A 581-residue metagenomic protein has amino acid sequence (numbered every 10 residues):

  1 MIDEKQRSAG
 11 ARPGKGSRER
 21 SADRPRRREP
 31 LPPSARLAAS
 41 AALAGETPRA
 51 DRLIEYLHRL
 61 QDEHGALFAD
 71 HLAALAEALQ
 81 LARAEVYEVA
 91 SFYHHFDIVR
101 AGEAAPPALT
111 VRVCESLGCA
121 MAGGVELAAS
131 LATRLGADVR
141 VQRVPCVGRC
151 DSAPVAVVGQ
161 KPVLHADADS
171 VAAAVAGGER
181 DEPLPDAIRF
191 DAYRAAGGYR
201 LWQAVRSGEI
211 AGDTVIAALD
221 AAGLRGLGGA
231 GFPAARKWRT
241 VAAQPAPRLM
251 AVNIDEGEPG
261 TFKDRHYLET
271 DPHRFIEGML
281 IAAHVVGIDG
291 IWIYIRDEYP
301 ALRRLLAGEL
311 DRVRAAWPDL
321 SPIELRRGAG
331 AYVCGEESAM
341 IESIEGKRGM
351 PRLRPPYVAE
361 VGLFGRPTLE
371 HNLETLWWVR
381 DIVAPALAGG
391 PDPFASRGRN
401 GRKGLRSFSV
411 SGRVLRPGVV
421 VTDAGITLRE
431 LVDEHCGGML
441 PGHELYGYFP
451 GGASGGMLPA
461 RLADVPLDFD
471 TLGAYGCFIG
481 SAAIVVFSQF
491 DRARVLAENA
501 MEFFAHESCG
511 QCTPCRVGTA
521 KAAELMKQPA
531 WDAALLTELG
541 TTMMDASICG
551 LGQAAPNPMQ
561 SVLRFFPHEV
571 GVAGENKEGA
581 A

Functional and structural regions predicted by a protein language model:
S17, S21-V111, E115-V147, D151-R180 (+9 more regions): Ferredoxin-type iron-sulfur electron-transfer modules in oxidoreductases and energy-metabolism complexes
Y93, D271-V285: Histidine-anchored nucleotide/phosphate-binding helix
V158-Q160, S411-P417, P450-G451: Short strand-turn-strand beta-turns centered on an Asx-Gly dipeptide
A174-A221, H371-F394: Flexible inter-domain linker/hinge segments
Y193-R200, V252-D264, V358-L363, S409-V414: Gly-rich Lys/Arg/Thr-decorated short loops/hinges at beta-loop-alpha junctions or inter-strand turns that position
V205-Q244, P393-S396, S409, V421-T422 (+2 more regions): Accessory "access/gating" subregions that flank catalytic or transport cores
G278-A282, A424-P441: Short amphipathic, charge-patterned alpha-helical segments
R303-A424, C436: Hydrophobic alpha-helical positions that pack around
